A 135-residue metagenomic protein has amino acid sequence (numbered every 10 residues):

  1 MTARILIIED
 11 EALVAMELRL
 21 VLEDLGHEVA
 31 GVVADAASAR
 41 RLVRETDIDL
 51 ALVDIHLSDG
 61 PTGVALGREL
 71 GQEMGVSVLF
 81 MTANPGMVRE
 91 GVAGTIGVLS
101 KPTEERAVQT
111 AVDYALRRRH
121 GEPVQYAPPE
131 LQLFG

Functional and structural regions predicted by a protein language model:
E9, T82: Conserved acidic carboxylate
A12-G31: Two-component/phosphorelay signaling modules centered on CheY-like receiver
R19, V32-L50: Acidic, metal-coordinating helix/loop segments flanking the phosphotransfer/catalytic sites of two-component signaling
D35, P61-A65: Acidic catalytic/metal-coordinating carboxylates
D54-I55: Active-site residues of response regulator receiver
V64-G75: Short amphipathic alpha-helix used as the core "switch/output" element in two-component signaling
K101: A Lys-centered signature of the CheY-like receiver
T110-D113, R118-G135: CheY-like receiver
